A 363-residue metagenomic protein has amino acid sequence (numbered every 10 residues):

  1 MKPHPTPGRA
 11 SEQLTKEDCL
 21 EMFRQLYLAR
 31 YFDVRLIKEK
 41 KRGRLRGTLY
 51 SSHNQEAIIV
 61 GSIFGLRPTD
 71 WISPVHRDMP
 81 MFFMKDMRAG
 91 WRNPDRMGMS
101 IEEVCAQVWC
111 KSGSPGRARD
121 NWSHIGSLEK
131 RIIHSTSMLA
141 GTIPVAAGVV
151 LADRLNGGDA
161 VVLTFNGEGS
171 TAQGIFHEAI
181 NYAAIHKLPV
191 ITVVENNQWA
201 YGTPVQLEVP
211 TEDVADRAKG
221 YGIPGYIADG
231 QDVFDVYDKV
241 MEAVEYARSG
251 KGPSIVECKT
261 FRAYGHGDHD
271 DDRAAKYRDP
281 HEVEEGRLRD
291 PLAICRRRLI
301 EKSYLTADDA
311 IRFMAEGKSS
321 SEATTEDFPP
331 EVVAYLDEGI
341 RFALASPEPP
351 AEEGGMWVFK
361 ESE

Functional and structural regions predicted by a protein language model:
M1-I58, F64, H266, D270-E363: Conserved acidic/glycine
K2, F23, G113-P115, N181 (+1 more regions): Short acidic/polar alpha-helix capping motifs at helix-coil junctions
V34-I37, R44-H186, P204-P210, A215 (+1 more regions): Cofactor-binding active-site loop characterized by glycine-rich and histidine/acidic residues
H76, C258-T260, V358: A general secondary-structure junction signal
F82-M84, G202, H266, E353: Short acidic, gly/pro-rich beta-turn/loop elements at beta-sheet edges and active-site/ligand-binding grooves
I132-D337, A345: Glycine-rich ThDP/TPP pyrophosphate-binding loop and its adjacent helix/strand module within ThDP-dependent enzymes
